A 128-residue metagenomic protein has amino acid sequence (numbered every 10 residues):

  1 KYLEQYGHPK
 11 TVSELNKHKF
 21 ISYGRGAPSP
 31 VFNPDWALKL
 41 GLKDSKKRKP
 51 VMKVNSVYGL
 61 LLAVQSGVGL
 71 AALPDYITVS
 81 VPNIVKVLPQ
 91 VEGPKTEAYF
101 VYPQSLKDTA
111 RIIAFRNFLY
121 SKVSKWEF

Functional and structural regions predicted by a protein language model:
K1-K95, S124-F128: C-terminal regulatory
L88-F128: A late-sequence structural motif
